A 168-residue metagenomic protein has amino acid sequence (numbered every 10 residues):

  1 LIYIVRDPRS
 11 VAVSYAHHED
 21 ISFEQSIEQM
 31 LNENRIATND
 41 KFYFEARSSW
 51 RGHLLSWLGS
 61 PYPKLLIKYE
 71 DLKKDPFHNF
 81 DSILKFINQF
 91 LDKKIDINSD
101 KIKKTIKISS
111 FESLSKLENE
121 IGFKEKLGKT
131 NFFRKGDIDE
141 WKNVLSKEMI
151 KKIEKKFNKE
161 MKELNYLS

Functional and structural regions predicted by a protein language model:
L1-F132, K147, K151, N158-K159: PAPS-dependent sulfotransferase catalytic domain
N131-L145: Short His/Asp/Glu-rich catalytic/ion-coordination signatures at enzyme active sites or charged loops
M161-S168: C-terminal helix/juxtamembrane-tail motif
